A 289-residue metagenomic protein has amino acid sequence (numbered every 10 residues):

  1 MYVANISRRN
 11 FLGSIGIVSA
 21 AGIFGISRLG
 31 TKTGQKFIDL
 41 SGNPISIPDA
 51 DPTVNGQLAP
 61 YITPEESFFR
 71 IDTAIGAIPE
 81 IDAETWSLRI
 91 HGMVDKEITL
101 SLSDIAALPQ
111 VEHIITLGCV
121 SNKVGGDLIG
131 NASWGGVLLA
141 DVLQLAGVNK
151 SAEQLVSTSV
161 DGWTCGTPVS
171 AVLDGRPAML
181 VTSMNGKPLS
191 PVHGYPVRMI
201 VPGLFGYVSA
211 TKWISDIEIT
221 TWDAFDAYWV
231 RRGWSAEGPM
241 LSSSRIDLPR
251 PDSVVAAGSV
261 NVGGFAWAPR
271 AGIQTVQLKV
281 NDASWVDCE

Functional and structural regions predicted by a protein language model:
Y2-I81, L88, V94, Q144-E289: Extended, aromatic/histidine-rich regions of cofactor-dependent oxidoreductases associated with respiratory
I81-I114: Conserved oxyanion/phosphate-binding beta-strand-loop segments in alpha/beta enzyme cores
W86, I98-S101, G135-L138, V142 (+1 more regions): Stable alpha-helical elements in mature extracytoplasmic
S103-I105, G130-G135, A171: "Short basic amphipathic alpha-helical interaction patches in structured regions
L108, G135, L145-N149: Short, charge-rich binding segments
S121-N131: Second-shell loop/turn segments in exported
